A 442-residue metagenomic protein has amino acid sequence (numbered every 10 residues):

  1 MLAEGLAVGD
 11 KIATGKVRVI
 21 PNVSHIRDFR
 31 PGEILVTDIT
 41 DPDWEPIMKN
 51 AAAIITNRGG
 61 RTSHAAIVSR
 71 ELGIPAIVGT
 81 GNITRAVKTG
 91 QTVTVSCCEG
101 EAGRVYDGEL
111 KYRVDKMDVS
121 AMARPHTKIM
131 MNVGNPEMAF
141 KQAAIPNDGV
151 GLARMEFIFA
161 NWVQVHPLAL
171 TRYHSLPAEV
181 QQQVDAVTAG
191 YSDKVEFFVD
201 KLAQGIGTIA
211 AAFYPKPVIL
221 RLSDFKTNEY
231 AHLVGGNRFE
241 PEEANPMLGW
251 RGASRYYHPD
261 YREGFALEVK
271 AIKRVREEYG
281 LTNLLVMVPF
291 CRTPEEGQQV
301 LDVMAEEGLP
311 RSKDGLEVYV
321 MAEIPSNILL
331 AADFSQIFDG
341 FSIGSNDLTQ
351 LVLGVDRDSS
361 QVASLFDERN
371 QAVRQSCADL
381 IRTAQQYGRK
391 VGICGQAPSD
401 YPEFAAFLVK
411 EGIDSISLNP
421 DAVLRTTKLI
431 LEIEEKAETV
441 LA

Functional and structural regions predicted by a protein language model:
L2-A153, F157-H174: Acidic, glycine-rich flexible loop/linker segments
M117-A442: Conserved alpha/beta-domain cores
